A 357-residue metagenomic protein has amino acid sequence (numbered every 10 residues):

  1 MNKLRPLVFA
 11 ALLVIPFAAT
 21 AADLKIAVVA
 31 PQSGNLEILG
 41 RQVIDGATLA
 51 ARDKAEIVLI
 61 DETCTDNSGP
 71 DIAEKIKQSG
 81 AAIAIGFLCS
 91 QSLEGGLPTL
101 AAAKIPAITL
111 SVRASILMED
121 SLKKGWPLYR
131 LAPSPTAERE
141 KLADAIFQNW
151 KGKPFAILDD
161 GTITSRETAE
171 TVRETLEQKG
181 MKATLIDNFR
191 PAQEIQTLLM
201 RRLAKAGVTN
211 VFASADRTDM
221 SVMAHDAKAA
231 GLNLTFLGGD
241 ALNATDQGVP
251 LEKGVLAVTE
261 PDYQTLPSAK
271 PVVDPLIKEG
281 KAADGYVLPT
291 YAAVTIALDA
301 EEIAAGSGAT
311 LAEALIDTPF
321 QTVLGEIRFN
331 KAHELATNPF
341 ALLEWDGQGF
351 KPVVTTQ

Functional and structural regions predicted by a protein language model:
N2-A10, A21-Q357: Extracytosolic ligand-binding ectodomains
P16-A18: N-terminal signal peptide c-region/cleavage motif recognized by signal peptidases
